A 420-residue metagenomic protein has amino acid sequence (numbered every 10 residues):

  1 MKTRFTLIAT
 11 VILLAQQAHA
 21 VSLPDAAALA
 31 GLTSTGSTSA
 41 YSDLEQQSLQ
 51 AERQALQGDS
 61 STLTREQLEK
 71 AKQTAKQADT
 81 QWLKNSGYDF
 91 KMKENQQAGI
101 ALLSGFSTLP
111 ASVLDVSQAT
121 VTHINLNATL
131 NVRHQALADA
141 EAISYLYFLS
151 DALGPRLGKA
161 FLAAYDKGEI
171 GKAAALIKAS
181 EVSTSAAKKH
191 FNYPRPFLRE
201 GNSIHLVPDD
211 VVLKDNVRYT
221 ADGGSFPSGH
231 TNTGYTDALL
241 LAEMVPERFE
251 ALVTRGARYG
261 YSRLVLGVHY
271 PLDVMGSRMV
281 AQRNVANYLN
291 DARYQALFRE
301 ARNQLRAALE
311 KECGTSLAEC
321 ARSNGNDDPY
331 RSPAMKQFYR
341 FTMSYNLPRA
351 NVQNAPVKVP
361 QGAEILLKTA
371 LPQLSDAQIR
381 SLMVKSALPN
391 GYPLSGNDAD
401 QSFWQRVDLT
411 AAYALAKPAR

Functional and structural regions predicted by a protein language model:
M1-H19: Gram-negative bacterial Sec-dependent N-terminal signal peptides
I12, S203-P208, A296, E300: Generic preference for hydrophobic/aromatic residues in regular secondary structure cores
V21-V265, D328-R420: Hydrophobic alpha-helical bundle signature of multipass membrane enzymes
V207, R258-G267, R302-G314: Short, mixed-charge aromatic SLiMs
H230-G234, Y261-Y294: Alpha-helical transmembrane segments that form the membrane-embedded catalytic/substrate-binding core of multi-pass
N287-K358: Charged, amphipathic alpha-helical linkers/stalks
